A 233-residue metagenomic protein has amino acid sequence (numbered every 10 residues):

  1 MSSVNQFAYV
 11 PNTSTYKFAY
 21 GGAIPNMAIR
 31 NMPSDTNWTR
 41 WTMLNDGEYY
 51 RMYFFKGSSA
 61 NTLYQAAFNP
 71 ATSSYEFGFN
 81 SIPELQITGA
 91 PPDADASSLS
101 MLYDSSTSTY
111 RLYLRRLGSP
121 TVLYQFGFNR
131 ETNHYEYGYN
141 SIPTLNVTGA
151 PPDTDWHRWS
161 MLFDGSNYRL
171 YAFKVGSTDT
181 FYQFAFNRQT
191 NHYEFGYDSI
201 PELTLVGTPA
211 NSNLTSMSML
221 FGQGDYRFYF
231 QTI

Functional and structural regions predicted by a protein language model:
M1-I233: Trp/Gly-enriched beta-strand/coil motifs that build multi-repeat beta-propeller-like domains and related W-rich binding
